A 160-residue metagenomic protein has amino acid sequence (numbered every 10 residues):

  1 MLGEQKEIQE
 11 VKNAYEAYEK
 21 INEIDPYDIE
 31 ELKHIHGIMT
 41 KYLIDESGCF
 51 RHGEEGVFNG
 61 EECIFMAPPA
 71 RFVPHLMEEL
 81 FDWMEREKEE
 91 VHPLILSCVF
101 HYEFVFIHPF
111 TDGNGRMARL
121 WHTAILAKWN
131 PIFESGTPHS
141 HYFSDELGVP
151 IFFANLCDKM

Functional and structural regions predicted by a protein language model:
M1-M160: FIC/Doc superfamily catalytic core
